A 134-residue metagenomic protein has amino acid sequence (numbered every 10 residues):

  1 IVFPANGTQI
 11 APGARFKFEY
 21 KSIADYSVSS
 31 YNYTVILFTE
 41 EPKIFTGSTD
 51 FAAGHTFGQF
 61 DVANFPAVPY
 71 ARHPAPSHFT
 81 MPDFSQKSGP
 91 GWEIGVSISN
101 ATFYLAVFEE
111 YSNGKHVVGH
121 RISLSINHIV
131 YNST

Functional and structural regions predicted by a protein language model:
I1-P12, F16: Short, compositionally biased P/S/T/A/G/V-rich stretches that sit at domain boundaries
I10, A24-S30: A short beta-turn/strand-edge loop motif at beta-sheet boundaries
F16-F18, Y33, L105: Hydrophobic residues positioned within well-ordered beta-strands of beta-sheet architectures
F18-A24: Aromatic/hydrophobic beta-strand junction motif of beta-rich domains
V35-F45: Short edge-strand/loop segments of extracellular domains
I36-L37, P76-N127: Internal, hydrophobic beta-strand segments that form the core of beta-sheet-rich folds
G54-W92: Extended, solvent-exposed segments with strong compositional bias
